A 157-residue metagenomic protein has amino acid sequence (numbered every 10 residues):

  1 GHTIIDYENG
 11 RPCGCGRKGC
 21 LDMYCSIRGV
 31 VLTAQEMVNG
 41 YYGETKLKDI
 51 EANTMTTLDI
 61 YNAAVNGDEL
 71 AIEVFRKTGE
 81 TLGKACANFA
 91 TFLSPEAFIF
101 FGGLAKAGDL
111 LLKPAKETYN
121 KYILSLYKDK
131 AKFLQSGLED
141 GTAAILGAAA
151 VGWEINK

Functional and structural regions predicted by a protein language model:
G1-D6: Short, intrinsically disordered, charge-biased short linear motifs at domain edges
Y7-P12, R17-K157: ATP-binding/phosphotransfer module of carbohydrate and carboxylate kinases, centering on a glycine-rich
